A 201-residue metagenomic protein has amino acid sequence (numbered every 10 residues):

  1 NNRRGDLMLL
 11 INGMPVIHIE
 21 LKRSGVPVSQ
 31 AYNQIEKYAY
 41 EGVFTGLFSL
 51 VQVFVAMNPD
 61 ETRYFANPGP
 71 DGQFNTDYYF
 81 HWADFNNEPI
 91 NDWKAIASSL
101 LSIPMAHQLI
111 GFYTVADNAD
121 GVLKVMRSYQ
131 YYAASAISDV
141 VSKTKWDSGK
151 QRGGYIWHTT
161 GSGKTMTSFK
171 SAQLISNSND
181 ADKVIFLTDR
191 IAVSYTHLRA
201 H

Functional and structural regions predicted by a protein language model:
N1-K183, A192-Y195, R199: ATP-dependent helicase/translocase motor core
F186: Conserved SAM-binding loop
D189: Conserved H-loop
